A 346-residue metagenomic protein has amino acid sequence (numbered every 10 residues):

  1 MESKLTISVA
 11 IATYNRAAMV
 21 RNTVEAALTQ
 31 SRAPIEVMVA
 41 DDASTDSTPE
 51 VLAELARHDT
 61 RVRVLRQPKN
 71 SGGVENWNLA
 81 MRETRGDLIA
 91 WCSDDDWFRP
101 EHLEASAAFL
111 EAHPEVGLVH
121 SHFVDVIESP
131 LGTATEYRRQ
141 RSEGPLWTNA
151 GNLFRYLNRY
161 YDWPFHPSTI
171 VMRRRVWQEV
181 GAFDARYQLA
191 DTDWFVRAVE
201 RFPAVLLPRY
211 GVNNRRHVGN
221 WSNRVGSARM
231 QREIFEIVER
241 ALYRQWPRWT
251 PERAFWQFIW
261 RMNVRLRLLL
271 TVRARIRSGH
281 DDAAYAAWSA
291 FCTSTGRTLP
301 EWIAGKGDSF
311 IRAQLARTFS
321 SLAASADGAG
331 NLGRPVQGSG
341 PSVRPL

Functional and structural regions predicted by a protein language model:
M1-A26: N-proximal low-complexity "stem/linker" segments adjacent to membrane-targeting elements
E25-P34: Short, acidic, metal-binding catalytic loop of nucleotide-sugar glycosyltransferases
D41-E50, K69, S93: A conserved acidic beta->alpha catalytic loop
S47, D96-F109: Acidic donor-binding/catalytic loop of UDP-sugar-dependent glycosyltransferases, especially processive GT2
Q67-T84, D94-W97: Glycine-rich, basic loop-to-helix element that forms the pyrophosphate-binding segment of sugar-nucleotide handling
K69, E75, L103-F109, H113-V176: Flexible acidic/His/Gly-enriched loops in nucleotide-sugar-dependent glycosyltransferase catalytic domains
I89: Short aromatic/hydrophobic "clamp" motif used to bind/position activated sugar donors
G144-I234: Conserved nucleotide-sugar donor-binding catalytic segment
